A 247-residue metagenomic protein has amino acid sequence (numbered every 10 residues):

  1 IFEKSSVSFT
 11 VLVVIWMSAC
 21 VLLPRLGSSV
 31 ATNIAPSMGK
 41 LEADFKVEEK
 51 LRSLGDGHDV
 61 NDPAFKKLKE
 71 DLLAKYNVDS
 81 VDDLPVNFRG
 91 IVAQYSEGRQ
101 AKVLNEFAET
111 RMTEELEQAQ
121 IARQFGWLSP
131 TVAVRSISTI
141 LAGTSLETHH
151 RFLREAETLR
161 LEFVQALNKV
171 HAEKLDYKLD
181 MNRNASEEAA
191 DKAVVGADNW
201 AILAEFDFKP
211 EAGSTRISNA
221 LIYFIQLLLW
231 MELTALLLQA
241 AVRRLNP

Functional and structural regions predicted by a protein language model:
S6-P247: Transmembrane alpha-helical segments and their membrane-interface loop/helix boundaries that make up the transmembrane
